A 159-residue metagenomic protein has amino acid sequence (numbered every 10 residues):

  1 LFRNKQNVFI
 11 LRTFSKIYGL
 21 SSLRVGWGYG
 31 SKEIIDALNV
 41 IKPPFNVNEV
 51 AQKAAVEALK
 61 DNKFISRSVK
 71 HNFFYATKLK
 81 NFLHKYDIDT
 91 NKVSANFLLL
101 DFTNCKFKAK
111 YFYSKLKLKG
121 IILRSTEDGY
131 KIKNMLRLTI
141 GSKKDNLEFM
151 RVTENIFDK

Functional and structural regions predicted by a protein language model:
L1-N4: Conserved core of the PLP fold type I
N7-H84, I88-N91: PLP-dependent aminotransferase class I/II
S22, S94, Y130-N134: Short acidic/glycine-enriched loop/turn segments that link adjacent beta-strands
Y29, L99-D101, T139-G141: Short hydrophobic/aromatic beta-strand micro-patches that form the beta-sheet surface supporting nucleotide- or nucleic
E57, K78, F82-Y86, Y111-I121 (+1 more regions): Generic non-transmembrane alpha-helical segments
N72-F73, K85-K119, L136: Conserved PLP-binding catalytic core of the aspartate aminotransferase-like
K115-K119, D128-K159: PLP-dependent enzyme catalytic core of the Aspartate aminotransferase-like
